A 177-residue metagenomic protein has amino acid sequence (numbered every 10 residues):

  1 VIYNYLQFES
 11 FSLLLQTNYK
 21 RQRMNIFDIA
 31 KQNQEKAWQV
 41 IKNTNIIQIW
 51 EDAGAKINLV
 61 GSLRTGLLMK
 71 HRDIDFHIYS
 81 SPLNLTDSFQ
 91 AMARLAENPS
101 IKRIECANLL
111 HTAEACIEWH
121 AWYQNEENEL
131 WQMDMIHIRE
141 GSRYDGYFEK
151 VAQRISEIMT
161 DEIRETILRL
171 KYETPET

Functional and structural regions predicted by a protein language model:
V1-I2: Short hydrophobic transmembrane-like helices used for membrane targeting/insertion
Y5-L6, Y19: Short hydrophobic targeting helices and cationic amphipathic motifs that mediate membrane/organellar targeting
F8-S10: Cationic, low-complexity basic patches in intrinsically disordered or flexible, solvent-exposed regions
L15, Y19-V60: Helical scaffold of the NTase/Pol beta-like nucleotidyltransferase catalytic core
I46-F89: Active-site nucleotide-donor binding segment shared across nucleotidyl transfer reactions
S88-A96: Short amphipathic alpha-helices in soluble, non-transmembrane regions that often serve as interface/regulatory elements
P99-R139: Conserved catalytic core of two-metal-ion nucleotidyltransferases
M133-T177: Catalytic cores of NTP-dependent nucleotidyl/adenyl transfer enzymes across multiple folds
